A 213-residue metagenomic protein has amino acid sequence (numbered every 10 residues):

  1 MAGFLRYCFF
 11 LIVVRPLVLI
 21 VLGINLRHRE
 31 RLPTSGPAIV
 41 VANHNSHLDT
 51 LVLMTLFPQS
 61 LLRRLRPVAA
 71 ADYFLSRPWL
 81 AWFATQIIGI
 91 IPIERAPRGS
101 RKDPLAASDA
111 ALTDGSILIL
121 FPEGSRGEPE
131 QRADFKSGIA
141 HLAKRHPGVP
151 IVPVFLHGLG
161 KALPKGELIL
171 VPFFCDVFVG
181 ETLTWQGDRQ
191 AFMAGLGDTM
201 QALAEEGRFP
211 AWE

Functional and structural regions predicted by a protein language model:
M1-G23, S76-I88, L163-P172: Alpha-helical membrane-targeting segments
Y7, V13-H44: Helix-to-loop junction immediately C-terminal to a conserved catalytic motif
R15-V21, R95-G99, P129-E130: Short, flexible loop segments at the rims of nucleotide/cofactor-binding pockets, characterized by
L26, R77, K102-L105: Structural motif corresponding to alpha-helix initiation and N-cap regions
T34-P97: Catalytic core of membrane glycerolipid acyltransferases/transacylases, capturing the structured, soluble-facing
G36-P37, R63, D114-S116, V149: Short coil/turn segments at beta-strand junctions that form active-site/ligand-binding loops
V41, L48-D49, T55, A70 (+2 more regions): N-terminal/domain-start segments enriched in small and hydrophobic, helix-friendly residues, covering either
W82, I117, E128-A191, G195: A cross-family acyltransferase "interaction/gating" segment
